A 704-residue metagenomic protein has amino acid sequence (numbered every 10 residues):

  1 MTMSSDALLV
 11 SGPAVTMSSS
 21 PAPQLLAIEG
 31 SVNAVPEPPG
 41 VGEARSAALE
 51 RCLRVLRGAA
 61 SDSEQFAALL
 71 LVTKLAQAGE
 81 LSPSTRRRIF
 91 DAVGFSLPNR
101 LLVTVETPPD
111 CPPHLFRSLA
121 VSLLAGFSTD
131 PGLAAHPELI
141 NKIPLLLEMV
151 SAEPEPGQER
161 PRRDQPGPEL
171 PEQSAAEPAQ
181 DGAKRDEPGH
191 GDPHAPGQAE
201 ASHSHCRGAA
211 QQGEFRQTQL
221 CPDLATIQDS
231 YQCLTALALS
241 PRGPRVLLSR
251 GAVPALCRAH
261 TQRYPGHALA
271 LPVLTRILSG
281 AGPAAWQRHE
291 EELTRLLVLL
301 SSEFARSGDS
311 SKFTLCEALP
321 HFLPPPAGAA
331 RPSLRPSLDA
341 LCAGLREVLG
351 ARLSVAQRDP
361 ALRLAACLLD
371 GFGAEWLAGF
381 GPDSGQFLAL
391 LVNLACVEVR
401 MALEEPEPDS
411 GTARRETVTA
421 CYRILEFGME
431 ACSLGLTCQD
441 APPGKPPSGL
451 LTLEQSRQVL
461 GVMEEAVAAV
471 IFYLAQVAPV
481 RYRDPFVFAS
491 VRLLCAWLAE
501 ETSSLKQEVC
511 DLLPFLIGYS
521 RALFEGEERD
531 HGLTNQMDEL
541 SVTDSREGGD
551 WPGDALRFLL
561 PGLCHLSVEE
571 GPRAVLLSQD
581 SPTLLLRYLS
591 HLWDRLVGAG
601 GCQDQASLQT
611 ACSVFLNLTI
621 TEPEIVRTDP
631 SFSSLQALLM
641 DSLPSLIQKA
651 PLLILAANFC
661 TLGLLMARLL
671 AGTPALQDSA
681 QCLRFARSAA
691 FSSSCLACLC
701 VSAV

Functional and structural regions predicted by a protein language model:
T2-R162, S174-Q180, R207, F215-D229 (+21 more regions): Elongated alpha-helical scaffolds that mediate protein-protein interactions in large eukaryotic proteins, primarily
A68, V72-L75, A120, L124 (+18 more regions): Hydrophobic core/packing positions within alpha-helical solenoid repeats
P166-A179, A183, P188-A201, A209-A210: Acidic, proline/serine/threonine- and glycine-rich low-complexity intrinsically disordered segments
A356-R492: Long internal repeat-built scaffold domains in very large eukaryotic proteins
A478, Y482, F486-C495, M537-D538 (+3 more regions): Eukaryote-biased recognition of C-terminal alpha-helical segments
